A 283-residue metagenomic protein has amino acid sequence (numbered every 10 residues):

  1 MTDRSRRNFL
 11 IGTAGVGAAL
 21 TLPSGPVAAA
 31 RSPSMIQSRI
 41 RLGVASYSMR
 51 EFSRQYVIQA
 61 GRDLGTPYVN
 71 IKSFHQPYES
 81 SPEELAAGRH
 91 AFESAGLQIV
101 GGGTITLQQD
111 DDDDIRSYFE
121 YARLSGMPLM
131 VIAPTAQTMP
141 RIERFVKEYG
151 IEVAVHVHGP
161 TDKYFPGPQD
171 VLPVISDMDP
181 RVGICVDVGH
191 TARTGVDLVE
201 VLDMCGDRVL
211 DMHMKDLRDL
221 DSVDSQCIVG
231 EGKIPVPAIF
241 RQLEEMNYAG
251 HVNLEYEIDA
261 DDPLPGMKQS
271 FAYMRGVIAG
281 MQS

Functional and structural regions predicted by a protein language model:
T2-R41, E51-L64, F165-V186, A192-S283: Histidine-acidic metal/acid-base catalytic patches
A19, I36, Y56-I58, H75 (+4 more regions): Active-site acidic/histidine proton-transfer and metal-coordination neighborhood in alpha/beta enzyme cores
I40-A45, V69-I71, I99-T104, M130-I132 (+4 more regions): Hydrophobic faces of well-ordered beta-strands that scaffold small-molecule active sites in alpha/beta enzyme cores
S46-F52, S73-Y78: Extracytoplasmic "Venus flytrap"
S48, A133-P134, I258: Conserved residues at beta->alpha junctions
N70-A87: Glycine-rich, proline-tolerant flexible connector loops at the mouths of alpha/beta enzymes
